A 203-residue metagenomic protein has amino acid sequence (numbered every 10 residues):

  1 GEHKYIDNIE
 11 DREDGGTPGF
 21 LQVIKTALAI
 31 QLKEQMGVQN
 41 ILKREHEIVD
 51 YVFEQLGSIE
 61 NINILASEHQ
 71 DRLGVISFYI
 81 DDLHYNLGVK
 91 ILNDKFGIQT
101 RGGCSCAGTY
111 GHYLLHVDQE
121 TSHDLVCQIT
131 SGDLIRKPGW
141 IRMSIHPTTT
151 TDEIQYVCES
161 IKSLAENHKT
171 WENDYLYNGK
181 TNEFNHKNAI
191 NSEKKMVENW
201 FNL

Functional and structural regions predicted by a protein language model:
G1-R44, V49-Y51: Active-site C-terminal subdomain of aminotransferase-like
E10, L73-V75, P138-R142: Short, solvent-exposed beta-strand edge segments and adjacent coil->beta transition regions
A27, I91, Q99, C106-L203: PLP-dependent enzyme catalytic core of the Aspartate aminotransferase-like
H46-F53, L65-S77: Conserved glycine-rich beta-strand-loop-beta hairpin in the small C-terminal domain of fold type I
S58-N61, D82: Hard-cation-handling environments
S77-D81, S144-H146: Short hydrophobic/aromatic beta-strand micro-patches that form the beta-sheet surface supporting nucleotide- or nucleic
I80-Y85, T150-T151: Helix N-cap motif at beta-to-alpha junctions
